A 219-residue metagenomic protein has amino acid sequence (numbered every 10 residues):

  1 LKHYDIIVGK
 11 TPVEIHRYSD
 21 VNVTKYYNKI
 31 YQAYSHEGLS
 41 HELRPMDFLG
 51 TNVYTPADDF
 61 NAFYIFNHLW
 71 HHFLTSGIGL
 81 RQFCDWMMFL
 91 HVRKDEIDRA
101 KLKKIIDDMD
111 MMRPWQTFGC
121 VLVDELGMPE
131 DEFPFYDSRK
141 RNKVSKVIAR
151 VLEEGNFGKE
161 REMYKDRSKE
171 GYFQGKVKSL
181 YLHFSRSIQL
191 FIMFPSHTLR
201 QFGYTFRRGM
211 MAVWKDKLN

Functional and structural regions predicted by a protein language model:
L1-N219: Conserved NTP-donor binding/palm subdomain of two-metal-ion nucleotidyltransferases/polymerases, i.e., the charged
